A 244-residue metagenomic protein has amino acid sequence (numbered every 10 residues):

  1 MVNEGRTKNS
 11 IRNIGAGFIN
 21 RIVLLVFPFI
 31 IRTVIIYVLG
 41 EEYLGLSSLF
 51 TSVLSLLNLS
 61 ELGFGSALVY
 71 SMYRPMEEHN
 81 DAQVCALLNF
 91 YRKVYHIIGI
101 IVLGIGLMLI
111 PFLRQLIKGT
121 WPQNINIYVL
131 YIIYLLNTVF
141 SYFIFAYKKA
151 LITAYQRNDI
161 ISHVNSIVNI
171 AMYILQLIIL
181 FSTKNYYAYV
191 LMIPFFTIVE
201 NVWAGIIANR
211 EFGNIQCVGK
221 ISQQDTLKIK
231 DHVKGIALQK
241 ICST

Functional and structural regions predicted by a protein language model:
M1-S10, Y187, A204-T244: Interhelical loop/hinge segments that connect adjacent transmembrane helices in multipass membrane
T7-I14, T138-V164, Y187: Membrane-interface junctions at transmembrane-helix termini in multi-pass inner-membrane proteins
K8-L24, L62-Q115, I125-I132, N137: Membrane-water interface segments that mark the loop-to-transmembrane alpha-helix transition
N9-Y73, L103-L107, M172-Y173, T197 (+1 more regions): Signature of the first transmembrane helix
R21, H163-E211, K228-H232: Hydrophobic alpha-helical transmembrane segments
T33, L62-E78, K149, T153-A154 (+1 more regions): Helix-loop junctions and terminal segments of transmembrane helices in multi-pass membrane transport/translocation
V38-E41, A154-Y155, S182-T183: Helix-loop interface residues and adjacent transmembrane-helix termini in multi-pass membrane transporters, primarily
M108-P111, W121-F145, S162-H163, L191 (+3 more regions): Alpha-helical transmembrane segments of multi-pass membrane proteins
